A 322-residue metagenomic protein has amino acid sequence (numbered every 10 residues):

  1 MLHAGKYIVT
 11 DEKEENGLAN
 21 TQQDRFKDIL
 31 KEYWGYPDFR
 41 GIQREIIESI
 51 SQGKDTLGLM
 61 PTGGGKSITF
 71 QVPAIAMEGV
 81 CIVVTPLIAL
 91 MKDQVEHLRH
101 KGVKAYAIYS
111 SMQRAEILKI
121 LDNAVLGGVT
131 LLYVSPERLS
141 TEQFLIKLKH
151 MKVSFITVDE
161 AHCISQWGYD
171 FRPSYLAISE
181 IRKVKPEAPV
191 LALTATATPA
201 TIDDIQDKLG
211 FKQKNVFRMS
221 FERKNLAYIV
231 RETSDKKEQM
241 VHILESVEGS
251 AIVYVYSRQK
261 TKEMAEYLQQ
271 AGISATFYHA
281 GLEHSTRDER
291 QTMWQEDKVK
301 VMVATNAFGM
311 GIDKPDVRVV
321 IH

Functional and structural regions predicted by a protein language model:
A19-N20, D24-Y33, P37, G41 (+3 more regions): Helicase motor core with emphasis on the C-terminal RecA-like subdomain
